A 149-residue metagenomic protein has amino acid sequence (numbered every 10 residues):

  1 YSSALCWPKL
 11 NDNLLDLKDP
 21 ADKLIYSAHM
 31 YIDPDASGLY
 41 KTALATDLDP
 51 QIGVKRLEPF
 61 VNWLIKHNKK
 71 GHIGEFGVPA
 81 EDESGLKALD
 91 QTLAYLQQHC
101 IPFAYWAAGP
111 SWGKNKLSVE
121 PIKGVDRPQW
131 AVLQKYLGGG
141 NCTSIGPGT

Functional and structural regions predicted by a protein language model:
Y1-I101, S118-R127: Extracellular glycoside hydrolase catalytic/binding regions
K87-T149: Extended, alpha-helix-rich binding/interface surfaces that flank or overlap catalytic cores and mediate recognition
